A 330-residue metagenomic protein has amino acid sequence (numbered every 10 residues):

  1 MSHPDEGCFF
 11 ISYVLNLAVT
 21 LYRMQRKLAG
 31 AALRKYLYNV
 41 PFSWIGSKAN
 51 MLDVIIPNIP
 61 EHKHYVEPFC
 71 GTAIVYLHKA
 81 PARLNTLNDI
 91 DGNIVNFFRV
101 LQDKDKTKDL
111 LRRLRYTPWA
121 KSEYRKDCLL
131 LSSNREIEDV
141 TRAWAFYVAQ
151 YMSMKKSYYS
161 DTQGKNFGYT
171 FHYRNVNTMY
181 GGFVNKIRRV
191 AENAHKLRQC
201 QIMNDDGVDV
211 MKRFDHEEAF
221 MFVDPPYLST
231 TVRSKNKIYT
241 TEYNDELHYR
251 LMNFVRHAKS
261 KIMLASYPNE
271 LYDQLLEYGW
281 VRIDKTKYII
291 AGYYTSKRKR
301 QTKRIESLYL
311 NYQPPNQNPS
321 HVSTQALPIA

Functional and structural regions predicted by a protein language model:
G7-M51, N58-I59, D103, T107-F222 (+1 more regions): SAM-dependent nucleic-acid methyltransferase catalytic core
Y36-K79, A326: An N-terminal domain-cap segment
A49, T72-V75, D91-I94, M152-K155 (+5 more regions): Short, solvent-exposed loop/turn segments at secondary-structure junctions
E61-H64, A82-L84, L197-C200, R256-I262: Short active-site oxyanion
H64-D127: SAM cofactor-binding core of SAM-dependent methyltransferases, primarily the Rossmann-like beta-alpha-beta module
P68-F69, N88-I90, M203-D205, V223-P226 (+2 more regions): Short His-Asn-centered micro-motif
Y76-P81, R213-H216, L271-Y278: Short loop/helix-cap segments at secondary-structure boundaries that form the rim of catalytic
T241-A330: Long, positively charged, glycine-interspersed low-complexity recognition regions
